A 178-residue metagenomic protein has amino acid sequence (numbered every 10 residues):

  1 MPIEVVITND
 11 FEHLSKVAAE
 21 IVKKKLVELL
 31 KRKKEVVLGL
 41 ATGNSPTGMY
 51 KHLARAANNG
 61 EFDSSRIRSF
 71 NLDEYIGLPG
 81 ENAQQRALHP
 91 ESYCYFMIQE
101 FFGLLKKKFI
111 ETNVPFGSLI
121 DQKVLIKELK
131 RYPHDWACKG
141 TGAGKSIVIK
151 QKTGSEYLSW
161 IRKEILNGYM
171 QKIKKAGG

Functional and structural regions predicted by a protein language model:
M1-L38, N58-N59, R131, W136 (+1 more regions): N-terminal glycine-/serine-/threonine-rich phosphate-binding loop
M1-P2, H13, F62-A176: Ligand-binding beta-strand-loop-alpha-helix segment within the catalytic cores of soluble metabolic enzymes
I7-T8, G39, N82-A87: A short glycine/serine-rich beta->alpha loop
E12, P46-T47: Alpha-helix N-cap/helix-start and coil->helix boundary motif
L40-S45: Glycine-rich beta-strand-to-loop/alpha-helix junction loops that act as flexible
L53-A54: Distinct, well-ordered alpha-helical segments
